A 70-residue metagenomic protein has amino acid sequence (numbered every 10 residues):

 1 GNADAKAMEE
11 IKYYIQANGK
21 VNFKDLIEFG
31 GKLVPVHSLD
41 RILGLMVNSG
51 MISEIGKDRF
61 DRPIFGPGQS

Functional and structural regions predicted by a protein language model:
G1-K12: Short alpha-helical segments that sit at the start of domains
A17-G31: Short acidic, hydrophobic short linear motifs in intrinsically disordered regions
F23-K24, V36-S38, E54-G56: Extended hydrophobic-aromatic, low-complexity segments
I27, D40-R41, K57-F60: Composition- and surface-driven signal marking solvent-exposed, interaction-prone regions in large proteins
L33-N48: Short amphipathic alpha-helical interaction segments
V47-K57: A short, conserved structural fragment
K57-S70: Short, cationic-aromatic polyanion-contact patches
